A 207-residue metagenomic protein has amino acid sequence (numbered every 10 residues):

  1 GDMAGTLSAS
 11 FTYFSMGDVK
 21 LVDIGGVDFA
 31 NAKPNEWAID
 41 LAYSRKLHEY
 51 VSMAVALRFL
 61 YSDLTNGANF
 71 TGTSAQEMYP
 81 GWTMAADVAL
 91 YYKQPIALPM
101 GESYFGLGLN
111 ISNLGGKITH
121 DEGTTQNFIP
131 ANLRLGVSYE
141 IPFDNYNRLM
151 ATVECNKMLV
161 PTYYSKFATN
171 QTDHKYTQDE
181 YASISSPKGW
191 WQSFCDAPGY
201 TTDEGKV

Functional and structural regions predicted by a protein language model:
G1-V207: Subset of outer-membrane beta-barrel
